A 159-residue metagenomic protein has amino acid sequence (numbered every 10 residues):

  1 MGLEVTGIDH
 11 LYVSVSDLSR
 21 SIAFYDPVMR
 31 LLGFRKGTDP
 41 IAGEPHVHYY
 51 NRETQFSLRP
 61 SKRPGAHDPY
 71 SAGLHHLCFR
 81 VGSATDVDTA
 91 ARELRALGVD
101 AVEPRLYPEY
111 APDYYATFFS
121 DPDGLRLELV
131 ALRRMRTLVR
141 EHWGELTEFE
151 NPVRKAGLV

Functional and structural regions predicted by a protein language model:
M1-I22, L77, R133-V159: N-terminal beta-strand motif that seeds the catalytic metal site of vicinal oxygen chelate
G2, N51-G82, D88-T89: Long, continuous compositionally biased terminal/linker segments
G7, P45, R52-T54, G73-H75 (+1 more regions): Residues that flank catalytic or metal-binding motifs in active/ligand-binding sites
Y12-S57: Core segments of cupin and vicinal oxygen chelate
V15-R20, C78-D123: Vicinal oxygen chelate
P112, F118, L129-R136: Short beta->alpha transition motifs characteristic of CBS
R126: Glycine-rich acetyl-CoA-binding "A-motif" of GNAT/NAT acetyltransferases
